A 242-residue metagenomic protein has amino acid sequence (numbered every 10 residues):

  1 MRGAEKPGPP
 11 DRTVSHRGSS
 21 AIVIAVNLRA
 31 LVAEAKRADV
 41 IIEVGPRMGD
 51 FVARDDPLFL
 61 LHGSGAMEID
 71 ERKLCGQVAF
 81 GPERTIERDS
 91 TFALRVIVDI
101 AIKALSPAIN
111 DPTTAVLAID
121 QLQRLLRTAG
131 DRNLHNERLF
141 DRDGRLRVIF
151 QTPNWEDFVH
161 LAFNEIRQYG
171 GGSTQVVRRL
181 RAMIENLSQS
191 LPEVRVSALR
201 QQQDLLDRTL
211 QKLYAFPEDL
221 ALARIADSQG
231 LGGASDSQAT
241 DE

Functional and structural regions predicted by a protein language model:
M1-E43, R47, D56-E242: Short basic (Lys/Arg) and small-residue
